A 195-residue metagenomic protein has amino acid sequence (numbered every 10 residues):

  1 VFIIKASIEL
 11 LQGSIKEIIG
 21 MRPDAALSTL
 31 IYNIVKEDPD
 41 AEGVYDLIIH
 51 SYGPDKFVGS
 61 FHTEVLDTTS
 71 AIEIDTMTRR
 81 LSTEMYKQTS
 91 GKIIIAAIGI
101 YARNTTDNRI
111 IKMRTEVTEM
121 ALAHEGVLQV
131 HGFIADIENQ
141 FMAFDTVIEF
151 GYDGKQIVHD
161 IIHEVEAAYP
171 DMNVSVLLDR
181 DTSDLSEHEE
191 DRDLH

Functional and structural regions predicted by a protein language model:
V1-H195: Alpha-helical transmembrane segments and adjacent TM-loop junctions that form the membrane-embedded core of multi-pass
